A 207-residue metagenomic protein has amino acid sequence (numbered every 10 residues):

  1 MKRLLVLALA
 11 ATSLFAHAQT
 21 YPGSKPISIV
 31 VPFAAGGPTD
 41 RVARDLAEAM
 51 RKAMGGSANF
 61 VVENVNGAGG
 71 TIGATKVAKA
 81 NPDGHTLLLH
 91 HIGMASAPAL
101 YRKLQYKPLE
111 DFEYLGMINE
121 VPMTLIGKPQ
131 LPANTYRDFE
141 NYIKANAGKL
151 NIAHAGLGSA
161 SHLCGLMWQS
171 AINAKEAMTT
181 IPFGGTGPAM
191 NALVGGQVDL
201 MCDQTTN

Functional and structural regions predicted by a protein language model:
M1-S24, R137: Short, low-complexity disordered leader/linker segments with a strong preference for bacterial N-terminal type II
Y21-G23, K79-T86, A99-P188, A192-G195: Hinge/capping helix and adjacent helix->loop/strand transition within the periplasmic-binding protein
S24, G36-G56, H162-A171: Short, polar/charged alpha-helical segment
S28-V30, L88, N151-A153, M201: Short, well-ordered beta-strand segments
I29-A43, G67-G69, A153-A160: Extracytoplasmic "Venus flytrap"
S57-I72: Early extracytoplasmic/lumenal segment of secretory-pathway proteins
T71-A74, A189-M190, N207: Short, hydrophobic alpha-helical packing/hinge segments within bilobed ligand-binding/sensory domains
L89-M94, T186, C202-N207: Beta->alpha turn/N-cap motifs
